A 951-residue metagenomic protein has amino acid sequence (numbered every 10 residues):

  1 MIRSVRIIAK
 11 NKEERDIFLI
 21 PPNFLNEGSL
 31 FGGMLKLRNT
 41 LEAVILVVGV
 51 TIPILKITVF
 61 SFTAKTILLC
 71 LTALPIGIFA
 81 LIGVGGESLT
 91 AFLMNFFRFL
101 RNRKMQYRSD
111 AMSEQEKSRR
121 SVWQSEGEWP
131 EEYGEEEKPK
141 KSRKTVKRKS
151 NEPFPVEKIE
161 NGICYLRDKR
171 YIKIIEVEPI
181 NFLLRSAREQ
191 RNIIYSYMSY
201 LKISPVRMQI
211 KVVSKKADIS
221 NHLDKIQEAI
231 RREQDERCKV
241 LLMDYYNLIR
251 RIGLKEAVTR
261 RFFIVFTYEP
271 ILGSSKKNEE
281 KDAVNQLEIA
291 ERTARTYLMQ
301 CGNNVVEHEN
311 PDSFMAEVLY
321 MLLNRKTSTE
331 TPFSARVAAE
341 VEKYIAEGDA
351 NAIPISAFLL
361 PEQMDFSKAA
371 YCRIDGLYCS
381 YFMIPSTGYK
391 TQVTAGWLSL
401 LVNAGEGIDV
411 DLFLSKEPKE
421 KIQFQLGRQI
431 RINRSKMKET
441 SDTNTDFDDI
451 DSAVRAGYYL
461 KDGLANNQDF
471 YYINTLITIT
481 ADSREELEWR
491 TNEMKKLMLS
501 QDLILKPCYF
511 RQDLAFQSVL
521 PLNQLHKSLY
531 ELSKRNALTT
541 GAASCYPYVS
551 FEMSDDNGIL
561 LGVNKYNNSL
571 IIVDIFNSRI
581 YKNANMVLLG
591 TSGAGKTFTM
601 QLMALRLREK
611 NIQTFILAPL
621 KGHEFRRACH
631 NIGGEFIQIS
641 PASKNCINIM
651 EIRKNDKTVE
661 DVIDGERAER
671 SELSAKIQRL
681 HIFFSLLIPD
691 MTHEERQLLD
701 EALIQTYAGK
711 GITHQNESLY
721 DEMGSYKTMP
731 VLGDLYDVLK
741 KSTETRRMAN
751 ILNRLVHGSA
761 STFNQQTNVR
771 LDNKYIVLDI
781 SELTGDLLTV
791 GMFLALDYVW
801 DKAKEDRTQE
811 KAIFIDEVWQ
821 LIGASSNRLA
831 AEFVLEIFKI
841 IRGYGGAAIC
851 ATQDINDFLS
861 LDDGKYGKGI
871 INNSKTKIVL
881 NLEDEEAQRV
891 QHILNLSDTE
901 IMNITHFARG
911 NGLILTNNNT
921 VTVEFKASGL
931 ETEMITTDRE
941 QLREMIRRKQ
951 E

Functional and structural regions predicted by a protein language model:
M1-N23: Short, charged cytosolic
E27-P53, M198, D556-P641, A831: Glycine-rich phosphate-binding loop of nucleotide-binding enzymes
V59-L74, Y581: Hydrophobic alpha-helical transmembrane segments
L69-N95, F99-Y548: Extended, folded cores of ATP/NTP-driven motor/assembly subunits in large transport and secretion machines
I163, K173-N181, A187-V206, K211 (+13 more regions): P-loop NTPase motor domains
G633-I637, G864-V879: A short helix-turn-beta junction within AAA+ P-loop NTPase domains corresponding to the substrate/partner-engaging
I841-F858: Sensor-1/coupling segment of RecA-like P-loop NTPase cores
S897-Q950: Conserved P-loop NTPase
